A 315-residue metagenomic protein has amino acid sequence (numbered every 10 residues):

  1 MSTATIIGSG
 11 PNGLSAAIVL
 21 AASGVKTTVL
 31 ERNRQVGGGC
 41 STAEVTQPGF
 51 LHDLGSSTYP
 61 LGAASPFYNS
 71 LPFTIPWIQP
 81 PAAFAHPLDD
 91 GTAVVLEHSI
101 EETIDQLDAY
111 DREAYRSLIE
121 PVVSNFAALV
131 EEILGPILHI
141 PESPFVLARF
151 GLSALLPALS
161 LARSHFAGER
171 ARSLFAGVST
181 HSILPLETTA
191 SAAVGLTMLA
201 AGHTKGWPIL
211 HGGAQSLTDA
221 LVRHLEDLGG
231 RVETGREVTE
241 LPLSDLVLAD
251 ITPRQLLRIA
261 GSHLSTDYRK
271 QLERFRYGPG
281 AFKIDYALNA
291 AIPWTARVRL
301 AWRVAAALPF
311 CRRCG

Functional and structural regions predicted by a protein language model:
S2-S124: N-terminal glycine-rich phosphate/pyrophosphate-binding loop and immediately adjacent elements
S9, S15, A114-S117, P157 (+6 more regions): Generic recognition of stable, solvent-exposed alpha-helical segments in well-folded globular domains
I18, A22, R223, L288: Short, well-ordered alpha-helices that flank and scaffold nucleotide-derived cofactor binding pockets
L54-L61, S179-L184, A281-K283: Glycine-rich phosphate/pyrophosphate-binding beta-alpha loops
D89-T189: Rossmann-like flavin
G195-V238: Helical element adjacent to the flavin cofactor pocket in flavoenzyme catalytic cores
T234-G315: Mid-domain catalytic core of redox enzymes that form a hydrophobic substrate pocket/lid adjacent to a catalytic redox
